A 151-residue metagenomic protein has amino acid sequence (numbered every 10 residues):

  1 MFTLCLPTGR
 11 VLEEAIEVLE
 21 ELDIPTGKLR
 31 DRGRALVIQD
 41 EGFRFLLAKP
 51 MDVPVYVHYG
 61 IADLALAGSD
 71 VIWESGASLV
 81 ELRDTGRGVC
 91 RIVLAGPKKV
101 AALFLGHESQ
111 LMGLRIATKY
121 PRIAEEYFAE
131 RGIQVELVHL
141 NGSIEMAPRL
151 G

Functional and structural regions predicted by a protein language model:
M1-G151: Domain-level signature for soluble enzymes in the chorismate/prephenate branch of the shikimate pathway
